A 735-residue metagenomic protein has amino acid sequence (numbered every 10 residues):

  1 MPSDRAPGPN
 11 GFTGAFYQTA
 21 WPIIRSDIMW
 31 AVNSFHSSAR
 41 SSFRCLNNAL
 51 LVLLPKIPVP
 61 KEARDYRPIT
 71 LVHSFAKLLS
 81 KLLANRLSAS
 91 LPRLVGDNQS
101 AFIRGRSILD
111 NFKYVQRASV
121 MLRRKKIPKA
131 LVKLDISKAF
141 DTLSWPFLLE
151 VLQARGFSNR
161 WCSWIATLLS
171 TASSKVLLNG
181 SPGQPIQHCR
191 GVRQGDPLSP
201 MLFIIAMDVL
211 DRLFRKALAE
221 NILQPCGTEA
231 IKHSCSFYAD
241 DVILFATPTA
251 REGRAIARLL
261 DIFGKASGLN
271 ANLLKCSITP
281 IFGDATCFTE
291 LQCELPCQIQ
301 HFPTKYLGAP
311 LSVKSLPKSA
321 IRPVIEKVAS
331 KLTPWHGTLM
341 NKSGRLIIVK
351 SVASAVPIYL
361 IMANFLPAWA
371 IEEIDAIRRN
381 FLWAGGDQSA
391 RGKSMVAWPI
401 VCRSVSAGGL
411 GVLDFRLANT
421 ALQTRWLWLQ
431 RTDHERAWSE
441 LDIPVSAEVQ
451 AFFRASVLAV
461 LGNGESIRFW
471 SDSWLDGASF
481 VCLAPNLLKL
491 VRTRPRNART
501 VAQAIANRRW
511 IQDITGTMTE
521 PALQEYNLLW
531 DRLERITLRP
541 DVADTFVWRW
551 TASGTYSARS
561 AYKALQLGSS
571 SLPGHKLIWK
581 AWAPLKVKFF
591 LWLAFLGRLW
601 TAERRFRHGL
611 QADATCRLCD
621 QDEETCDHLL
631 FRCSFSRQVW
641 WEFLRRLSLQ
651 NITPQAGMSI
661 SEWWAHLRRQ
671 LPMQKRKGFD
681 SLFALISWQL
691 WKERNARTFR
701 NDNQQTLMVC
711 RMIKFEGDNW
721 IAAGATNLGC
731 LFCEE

Functional and structural regions predicted by a protein language model:
M1-S3, F12-I24, I28-A31, H36-Y114 (+1 more regions): A helix-boundary/hinge signal
